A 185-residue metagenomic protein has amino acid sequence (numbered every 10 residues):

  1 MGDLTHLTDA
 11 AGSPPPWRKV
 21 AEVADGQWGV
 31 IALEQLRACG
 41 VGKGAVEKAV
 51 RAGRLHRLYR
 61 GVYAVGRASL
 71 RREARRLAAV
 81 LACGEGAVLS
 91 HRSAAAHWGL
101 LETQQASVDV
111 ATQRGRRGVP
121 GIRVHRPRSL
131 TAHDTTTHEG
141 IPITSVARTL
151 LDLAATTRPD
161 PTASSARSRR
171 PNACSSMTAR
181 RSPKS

Functional and structural regions predicted by a protein language model:
M1-S185: Short gly/ser-rich loop at a beta-strand->alpha-helix junction or flexible surface loop bordering the NTP-binding
